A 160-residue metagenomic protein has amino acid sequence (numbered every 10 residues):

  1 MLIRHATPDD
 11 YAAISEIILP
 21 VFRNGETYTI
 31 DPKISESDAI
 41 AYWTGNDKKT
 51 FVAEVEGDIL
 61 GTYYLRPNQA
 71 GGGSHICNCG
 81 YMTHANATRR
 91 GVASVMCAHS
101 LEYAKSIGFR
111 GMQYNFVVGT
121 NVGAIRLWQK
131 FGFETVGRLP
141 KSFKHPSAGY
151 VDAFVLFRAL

Functional and structural regions predicted by a protein language model:
L2-I14: A short beta-loop-alpha structural element at the N-terminal edge of CoA-dependent acyl/N-acetyltransferase catalytic
S15-K33: Helix-loop element at the rim of GNAT/NAT acetyltransferase active sites that forms part of the acceptor-substrate
T27, P32-N86, C97-A98, Y103 (+1 more regions): Acetyl-CoA-dependent GNAT
Y81-M82, L139-L160: Terminal substrate-recognition subdomain of acyl/acetyltransferases
R89-A104, R126-K130: Conserved acetyl-CoA-binding loop-helix of GNAT-fold acetyltransferases
A104-V117: Conserved GNAT acetyl-CoA-binding A-motif
Y114-A124, F143: Conserved beta-strand-loop-alpha-helix junction that forms the acyl-donor binding cleft
Q129-L139: Conserved acetyl-CoA-binding loop of GNAT-fold acetyltransferases
